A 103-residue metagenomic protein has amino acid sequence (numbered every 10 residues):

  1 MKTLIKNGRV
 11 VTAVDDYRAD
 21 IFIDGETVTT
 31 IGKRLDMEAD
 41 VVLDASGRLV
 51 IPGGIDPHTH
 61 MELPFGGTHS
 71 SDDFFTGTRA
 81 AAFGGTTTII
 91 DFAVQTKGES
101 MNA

Functional and structural regions predicted by a protein language model:
M1-L4, R9-P52: Histidine-rich, glycine-flanked metal-binding segment
A45-A103: Metal-associated gating/positioning segment near the N- to mid-region
